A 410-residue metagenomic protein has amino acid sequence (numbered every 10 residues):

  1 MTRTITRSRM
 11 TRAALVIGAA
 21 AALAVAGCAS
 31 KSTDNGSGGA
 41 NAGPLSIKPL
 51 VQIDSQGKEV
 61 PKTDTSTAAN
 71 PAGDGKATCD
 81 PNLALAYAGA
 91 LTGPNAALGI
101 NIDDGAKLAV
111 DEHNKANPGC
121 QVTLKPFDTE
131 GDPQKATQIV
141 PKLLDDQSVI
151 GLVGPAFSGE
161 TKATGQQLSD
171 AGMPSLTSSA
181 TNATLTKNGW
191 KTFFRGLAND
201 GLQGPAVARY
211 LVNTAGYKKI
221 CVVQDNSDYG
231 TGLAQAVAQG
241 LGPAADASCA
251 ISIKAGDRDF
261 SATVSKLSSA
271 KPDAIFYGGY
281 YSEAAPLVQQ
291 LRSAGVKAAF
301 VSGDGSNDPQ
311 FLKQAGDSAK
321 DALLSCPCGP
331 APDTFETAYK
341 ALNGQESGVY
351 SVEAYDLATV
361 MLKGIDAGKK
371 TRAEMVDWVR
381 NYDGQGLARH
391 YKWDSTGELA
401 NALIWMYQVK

Functional and structural regions predicted by a protein language model:
C28-A40: Bacterial lipoprotein signal-peptidase II cleavage site
N35, A97-D104, E112, A116-K187 (+2 more regions): Beta-alpha junction/loop-to-helix N-cap segments that form part of ligand/metal-binding clefts
L50-K107, F127-P133, F157, D225-G230 (+1 more regions): Extracytoplasmic "Venus flytrap"
L91, T192-S252, A274, M361: An alpha-beta-alpha
A136, R195-K219, G232, R258-S261 (+3 more regions): Hydrophobic alpha-helical segments within soluble ligand-binding/sensing domains
L143-A156, L176-S178, K219-Q224, K271-Y281 (+3 more regions): Periplasmic-binding protein-like
V288-Y355: Extracellular/periplasmic periplasmic-binding protein-like sensory domains
S347-V352, L362-K410: Segments of small-molecule ligand-sensing domains
